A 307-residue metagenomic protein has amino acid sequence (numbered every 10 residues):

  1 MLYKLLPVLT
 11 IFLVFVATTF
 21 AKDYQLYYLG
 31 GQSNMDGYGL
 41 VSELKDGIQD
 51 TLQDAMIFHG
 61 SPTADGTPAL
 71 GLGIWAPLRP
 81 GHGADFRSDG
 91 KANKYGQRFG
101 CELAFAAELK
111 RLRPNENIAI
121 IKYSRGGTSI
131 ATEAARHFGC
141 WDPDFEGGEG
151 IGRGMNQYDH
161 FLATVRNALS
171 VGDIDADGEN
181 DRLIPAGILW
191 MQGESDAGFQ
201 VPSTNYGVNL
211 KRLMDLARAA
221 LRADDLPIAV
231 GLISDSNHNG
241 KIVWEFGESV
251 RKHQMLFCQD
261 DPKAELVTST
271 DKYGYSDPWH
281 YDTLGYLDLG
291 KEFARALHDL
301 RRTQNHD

Functional and structural regions predicted by a protein language model:
M1-L5: Positively charged n-region of N-terminal signal peptides that target proteins for export
P7-V16: Bacterial N-terminal signal peptides
A21-D307: Cell-envelope and extracellular/periplasmic
